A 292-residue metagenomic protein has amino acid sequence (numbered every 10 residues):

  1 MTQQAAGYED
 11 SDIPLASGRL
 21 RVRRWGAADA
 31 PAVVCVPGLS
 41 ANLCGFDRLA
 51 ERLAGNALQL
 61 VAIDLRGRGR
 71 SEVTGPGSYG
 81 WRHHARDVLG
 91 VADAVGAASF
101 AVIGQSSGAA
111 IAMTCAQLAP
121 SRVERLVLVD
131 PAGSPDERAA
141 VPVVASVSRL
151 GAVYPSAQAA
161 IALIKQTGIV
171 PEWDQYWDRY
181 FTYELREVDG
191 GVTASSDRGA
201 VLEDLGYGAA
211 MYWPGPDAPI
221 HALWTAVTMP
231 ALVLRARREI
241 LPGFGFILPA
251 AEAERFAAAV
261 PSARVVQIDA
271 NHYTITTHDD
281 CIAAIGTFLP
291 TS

Functional and structural regions predicted by a protein language model:
M1-V33, G55-L58, A98, R255 (+3 more regions): Alpha/beta-hydrolase fold catalytic core
R21-R70: Conserved HGGG/HGGXW glycine-rich cap/lid loop of the alpha/beta-hydrolase fold
G55, V61, L65-I103: Active-site loop/oxyanion-hole signature of alpha/beta-hydrolase fold enzymes
A98-A139: Conserved hydrolase catalytic core segment
V129-A159: A catalytic-pocket lid/entrance helix-loop region that shapes and gates access to the active site across common
P155-Y207: Conserved alpha/beta-hydrolase catalytic His-Asp/Glu region
V188-A259: Conserved serine/cysteine hydrolase catalytic core
A270-D279: Catalytic histidine-centered segment of alpha/beta-hydrolase-like enzymes
